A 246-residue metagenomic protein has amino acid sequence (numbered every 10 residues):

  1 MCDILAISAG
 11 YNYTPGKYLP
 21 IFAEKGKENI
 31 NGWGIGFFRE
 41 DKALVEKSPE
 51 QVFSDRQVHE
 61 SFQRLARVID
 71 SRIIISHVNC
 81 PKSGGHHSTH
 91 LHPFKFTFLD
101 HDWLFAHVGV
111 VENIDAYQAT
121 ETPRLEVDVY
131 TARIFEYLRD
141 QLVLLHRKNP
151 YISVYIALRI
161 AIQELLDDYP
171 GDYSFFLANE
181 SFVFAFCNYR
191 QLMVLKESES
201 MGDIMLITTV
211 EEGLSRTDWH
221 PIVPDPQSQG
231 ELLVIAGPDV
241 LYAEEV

Functional and structural regions predicted by a protein language model:
M1-D55, A185, R190, I204 (+2 more regions): Extreme N-terminus nucleophile/cap motif
C2, P93-V111, Q163-E211, R216-L232: Conserved catalytic micro-motifs used in adenylation/nucleotidyl-transfer and phosphoryl/amide- and methyl-transfer
D3-I7, F38, E46-C80, L144-Y151: Short, compositionally biased leader-like segments
I35, G109, I134: Residue-level signal for inorganic ion chemistry
E40-L44, H101-D102, H107, N113-P123: Cytosolic regulatory regions built on CNB/CRP/Popeye-like sensor folds
Q51-Q63, V78-D100, Y117-T120: Short acidic (Asp/Glu) patches
I75-S88, L206-S215: PP2C/PPM family metal-dependent serine/threonine protein phosphatase catalytic domain, recognizing the conserved
E112-N179: Short histidine
